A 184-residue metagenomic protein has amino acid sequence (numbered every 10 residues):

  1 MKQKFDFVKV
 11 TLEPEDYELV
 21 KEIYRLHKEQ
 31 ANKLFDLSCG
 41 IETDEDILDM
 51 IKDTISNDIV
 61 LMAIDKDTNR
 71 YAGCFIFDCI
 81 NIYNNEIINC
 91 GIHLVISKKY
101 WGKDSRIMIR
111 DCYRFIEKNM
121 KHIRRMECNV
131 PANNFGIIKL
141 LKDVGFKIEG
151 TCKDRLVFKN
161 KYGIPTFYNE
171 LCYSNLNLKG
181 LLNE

Functional and structural regions predicted by a protein language model:
M1-L26, V60-I64, N69-E184: Acyl-donor (CoA/ACP) binding surface of acyl/acetyltransferases
K28-M50: Conserved GNAT-fold acetyl-CoA-binding loop/helix
I51-S56: Short loop/turn motifs at secondary-structure junctions and domain boundaries
